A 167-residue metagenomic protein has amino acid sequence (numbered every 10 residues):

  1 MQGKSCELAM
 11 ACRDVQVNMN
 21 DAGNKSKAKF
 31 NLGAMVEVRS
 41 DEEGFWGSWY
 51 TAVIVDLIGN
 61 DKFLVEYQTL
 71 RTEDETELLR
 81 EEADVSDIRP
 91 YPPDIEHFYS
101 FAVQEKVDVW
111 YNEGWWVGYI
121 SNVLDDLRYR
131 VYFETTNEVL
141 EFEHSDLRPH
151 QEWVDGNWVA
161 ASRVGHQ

Functional and structural regions predicted by a protein language model:
M1-Q167: Eukaryotic chromatin- and chromosome-associated nuclear factors, especially histone mark writers/erasers/readers
